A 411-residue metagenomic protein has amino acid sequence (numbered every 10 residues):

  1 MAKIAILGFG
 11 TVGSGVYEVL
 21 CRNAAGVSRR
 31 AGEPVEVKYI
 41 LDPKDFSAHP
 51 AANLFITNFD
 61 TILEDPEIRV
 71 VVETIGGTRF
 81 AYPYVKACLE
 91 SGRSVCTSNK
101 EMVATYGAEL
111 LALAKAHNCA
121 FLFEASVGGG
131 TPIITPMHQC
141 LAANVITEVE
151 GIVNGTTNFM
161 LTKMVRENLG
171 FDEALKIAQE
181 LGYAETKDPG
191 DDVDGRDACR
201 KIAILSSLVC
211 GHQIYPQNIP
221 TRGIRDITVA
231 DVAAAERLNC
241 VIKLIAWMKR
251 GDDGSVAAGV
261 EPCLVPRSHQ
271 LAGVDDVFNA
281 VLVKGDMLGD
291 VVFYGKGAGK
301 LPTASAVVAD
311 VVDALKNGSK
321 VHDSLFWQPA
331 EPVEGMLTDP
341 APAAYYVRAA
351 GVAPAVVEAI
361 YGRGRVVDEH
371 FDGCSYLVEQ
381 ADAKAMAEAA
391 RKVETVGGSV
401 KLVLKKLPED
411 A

Functional and structural regions predicted by a protein language model:
M1-S91: N-terminal glycine-/serine-/threonine-rich beta1-alpha1-beta2 phosphate-ribose binding loop of Rossmann-like
L7, T11, G15, V35 (+15 more regions): Conserved active-site and cofactor/substrate-binding residues in soluble primary-metabolism enzymes
I68, K115-D197, I204: Rossmann-like NAD(P)H-binding beta-loop-alpha module
A81-A87, S91, K100-H138: Rossmann-fold NAD(P)-binding glycine/threonine-rich loop
S94-C96: A short hydrophobic/small-residue beta-strand
I146-E150, N158-L161, V165, Y183-G190 (+2 more regions): Catalytic, metal-anchored helix/loop core of enzyme active sites in primary metabolism
L175-G273, F278-A280: Substrate-binding/catalytic subdomain of NAD(P)-dependent oxidoreductase enzymes
V311-A411: A conserved regulatory-domain signal marking ACT and ACT-like small-molecule sensing domains and adjacent regulatory
